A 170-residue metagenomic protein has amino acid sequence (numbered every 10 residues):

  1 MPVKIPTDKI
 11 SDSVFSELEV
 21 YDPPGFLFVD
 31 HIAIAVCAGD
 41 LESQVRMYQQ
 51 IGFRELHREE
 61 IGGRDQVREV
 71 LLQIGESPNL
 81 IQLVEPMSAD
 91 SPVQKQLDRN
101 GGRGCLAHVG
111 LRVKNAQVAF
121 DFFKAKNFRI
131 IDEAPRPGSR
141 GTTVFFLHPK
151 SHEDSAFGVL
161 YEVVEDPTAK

Functional and structural regions predicted by a protein language model:
P2-G25, V70-L72, L80-Q82, Q117-K170: Vicinal oxygen chelate
D8-V67: Long, hydrophobic N-terminal alpha-helical segment
V29-H31, E69, P78, L106-H108 (+1 more regions): Extracellular structured ligand-interaction cores
V36-I51, L56, S88-H152: Vicinal oxygen chelate
G63, E69-S88: A glycine-rich, hydrophobic loop/mini-helix early in the fold
